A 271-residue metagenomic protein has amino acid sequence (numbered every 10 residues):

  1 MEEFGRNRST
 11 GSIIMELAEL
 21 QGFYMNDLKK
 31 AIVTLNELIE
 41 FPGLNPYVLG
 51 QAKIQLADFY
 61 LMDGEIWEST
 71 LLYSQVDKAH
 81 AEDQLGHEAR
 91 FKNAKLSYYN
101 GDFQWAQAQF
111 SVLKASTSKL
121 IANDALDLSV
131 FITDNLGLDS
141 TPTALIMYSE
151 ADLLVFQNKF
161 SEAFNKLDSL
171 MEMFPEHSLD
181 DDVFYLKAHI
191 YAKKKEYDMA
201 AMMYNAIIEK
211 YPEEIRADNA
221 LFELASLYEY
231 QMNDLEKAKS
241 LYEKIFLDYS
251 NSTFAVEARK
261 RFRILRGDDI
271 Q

Functional and structural regions predicted by a protein language model:
M1-Q271: Acidic, polar-rich low-complexity tracts and alpha-helical solenoid repeat scaffolds
